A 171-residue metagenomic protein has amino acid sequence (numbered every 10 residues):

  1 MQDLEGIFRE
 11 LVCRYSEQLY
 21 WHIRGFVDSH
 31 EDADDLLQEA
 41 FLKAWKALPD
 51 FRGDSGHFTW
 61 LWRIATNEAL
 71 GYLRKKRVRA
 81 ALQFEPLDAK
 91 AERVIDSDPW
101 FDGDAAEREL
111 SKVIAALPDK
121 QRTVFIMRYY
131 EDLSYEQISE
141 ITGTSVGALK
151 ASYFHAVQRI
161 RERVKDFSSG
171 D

Functional and structural regions predicted by a protein language model:
M1, E10, E109-L117: Short amphipathic alpha-helical boundary/capping segments
M1-E10, Y20-E39, P49-D54, V146 (+1 more regions): Short, charged helix-capping/linker segments at alpha-helix termini
I7, Q18, E109-K112, R122-T123: Pre-recognition alpha-helix immediately N-terminal to the DNA-recognition helix within helix-turn-helix or winged-helix
D35-L42, S55-N67: Structural recognition of an alpha-helix C-terminal capping motif at a helix-to-coil junction
D50-R52, R63-F84, G103, H155 (+1 more regions): Arg/Lys-rich amphipathic alpha helix in sigma70-family domain 2
L70, Q121, T142-D166: DNA-recognition helix of helix-turn-helix
R79-G103, E107-L110, S134: Internal acidic/polar
V124-R128: A short pre-motif secondary-structure segment
